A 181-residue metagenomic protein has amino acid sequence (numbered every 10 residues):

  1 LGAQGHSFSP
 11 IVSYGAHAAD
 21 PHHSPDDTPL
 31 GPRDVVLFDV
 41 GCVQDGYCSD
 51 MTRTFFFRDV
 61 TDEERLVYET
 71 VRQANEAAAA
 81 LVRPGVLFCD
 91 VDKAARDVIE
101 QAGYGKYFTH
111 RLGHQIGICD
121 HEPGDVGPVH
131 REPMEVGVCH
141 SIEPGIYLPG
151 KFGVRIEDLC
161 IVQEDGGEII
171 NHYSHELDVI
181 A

Functional and structural regions predicted by a protein language model:
L1-A181: Active-site neighborhoods and metal-handling regions in enzymes and metal-associated proteins
